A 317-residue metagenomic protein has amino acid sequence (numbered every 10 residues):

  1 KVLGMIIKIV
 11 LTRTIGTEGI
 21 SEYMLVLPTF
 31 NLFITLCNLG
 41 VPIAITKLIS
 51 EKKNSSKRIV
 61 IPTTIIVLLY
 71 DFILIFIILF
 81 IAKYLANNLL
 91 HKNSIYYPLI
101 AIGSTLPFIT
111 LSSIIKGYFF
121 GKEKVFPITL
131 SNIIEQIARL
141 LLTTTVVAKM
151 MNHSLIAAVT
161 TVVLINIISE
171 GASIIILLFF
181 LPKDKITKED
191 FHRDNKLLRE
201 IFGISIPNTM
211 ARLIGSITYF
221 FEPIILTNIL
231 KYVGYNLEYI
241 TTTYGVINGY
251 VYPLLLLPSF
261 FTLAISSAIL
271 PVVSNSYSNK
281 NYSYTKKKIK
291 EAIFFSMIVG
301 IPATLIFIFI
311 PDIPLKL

Functional and structural regions predicted by a protein language model:
K1-I43, F72-I75, L79, T105-L106 (+1 more regions): Signature of the first transmembrane helix
L11-N31, L155, V159-V163, R199-I204 (+1 more regions): Interfacial/gating helices of multi-pass transporter permease domains
N38-K53, L255-N281: Helix-loop junctions and terminal segments of transmembrane helices in multi-pass membrane transport/translocation
I73-N93, P302-L317: Short membrane-interface helical motifs at transmembrane helix boundaries in multi-pass membrane transporters
H91-I114, L317: Alpha-helical transmembrane segments of multi-pass membrane proteins
F108-S131: Membrane-interface junctions at transmembrane-helix termini in multi-pass inner-membrane proteins
L130-T145, H153-K183: Hydrophobic alpha-helical transmembrane segments
L155-V163, L178-L213: Interhelical loop/hinge segments that connect adjacent transmembrane helices in multipass membrane
